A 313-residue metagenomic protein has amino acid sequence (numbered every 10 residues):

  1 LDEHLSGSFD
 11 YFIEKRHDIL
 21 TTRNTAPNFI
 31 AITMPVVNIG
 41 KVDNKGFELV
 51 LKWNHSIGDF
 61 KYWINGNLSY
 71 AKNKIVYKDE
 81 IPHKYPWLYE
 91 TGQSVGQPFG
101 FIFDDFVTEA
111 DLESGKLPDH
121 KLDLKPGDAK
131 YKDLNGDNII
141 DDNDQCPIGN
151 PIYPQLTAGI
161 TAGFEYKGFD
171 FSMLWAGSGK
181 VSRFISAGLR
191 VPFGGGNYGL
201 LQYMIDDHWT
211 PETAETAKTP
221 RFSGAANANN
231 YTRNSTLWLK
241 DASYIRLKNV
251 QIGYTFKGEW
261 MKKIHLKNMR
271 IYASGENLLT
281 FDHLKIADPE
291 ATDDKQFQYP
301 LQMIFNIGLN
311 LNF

Functional and structural regions predicted by a protein language model:
L1-G100, N230, N234-F313: Extracellular/periplasmic, surface-exposed regions of secreted and cell-surface proteins
R16-H17, G127, N150-I152, K180-S182 (+1 more regions): A short local loop/turn or secondary-structure capping micro-motif enriched for an aromatic residue
T21-T25, G46, K132-I140, T219-N229: Active-site-adjacent bridging/hinge elements
V37, N54-I152, A214: Conserved small-residue
Q93, K167, F193: Phosphate-sensing "switch" segment of ASCE/P-loop ATPases
A110, G115, S172-L174, V181-R183 (+1 more regions): Short helix/loop capping segments that flank catalytic or ligand/cofactor-binding pockets
P151-I185: Glycine-rich, aromatic-lined ligand/substrate-binding cores of catalytic and carbohydrate-binding domains
S178-R270: Extracytoplasmic gating/loop element in the C-terminal half of outer-membrane beta-barrel translocons and assembly
